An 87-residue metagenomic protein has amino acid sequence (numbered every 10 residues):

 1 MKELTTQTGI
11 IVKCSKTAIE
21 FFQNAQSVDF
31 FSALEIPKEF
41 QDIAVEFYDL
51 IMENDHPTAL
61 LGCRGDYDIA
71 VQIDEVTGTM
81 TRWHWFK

Functional and structural regions predicted by a protein language model:
M1-G9, S15-A18, A33-M52, R82-K87: Repeated scaffold domains used in trafficking and secretory/extracellular systems, primarily beta-propellers
Q7, Q23-Q26, Q41, Q72: Residue-identity detector for glutamine
C14-N24, D66-Q72: Structural motif
N24-V28, T77-G78: Residue-level signal for glycine
D55-A59: Entry beta-strands of beta-propeller and related beta-repeat scaffolds
L60-K87: Short, compact, well-ordered microdomains
